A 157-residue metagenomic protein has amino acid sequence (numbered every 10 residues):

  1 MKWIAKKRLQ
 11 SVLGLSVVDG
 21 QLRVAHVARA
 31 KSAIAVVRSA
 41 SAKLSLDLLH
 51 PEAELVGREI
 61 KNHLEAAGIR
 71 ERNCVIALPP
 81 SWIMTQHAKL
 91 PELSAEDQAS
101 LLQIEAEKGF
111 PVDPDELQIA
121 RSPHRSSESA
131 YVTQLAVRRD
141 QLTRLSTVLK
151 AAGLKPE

Functional and structural regions predicted by a protein language model:
M1-E157: Hydrophobic/aromatic-enriched cytosolic interaction surfaces used to assemble or bind macromolecules
